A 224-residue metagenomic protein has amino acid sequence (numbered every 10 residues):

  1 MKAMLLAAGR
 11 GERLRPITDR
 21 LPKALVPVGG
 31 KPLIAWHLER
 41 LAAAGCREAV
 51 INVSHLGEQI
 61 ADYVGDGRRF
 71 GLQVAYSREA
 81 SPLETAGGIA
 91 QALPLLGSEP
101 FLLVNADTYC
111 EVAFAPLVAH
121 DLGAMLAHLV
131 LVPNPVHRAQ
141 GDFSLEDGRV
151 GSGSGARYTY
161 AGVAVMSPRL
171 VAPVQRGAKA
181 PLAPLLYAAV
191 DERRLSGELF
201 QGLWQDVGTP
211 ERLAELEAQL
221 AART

Functional and structural regions predicted by a protein language model:
M1-M4, R10-P16, L25: N-proximal low-complexity "stem/linker" segments adjacent to membrane-targeting elements
K2-L5, P27, K31-N105, F114-P116 (+2 more regions): Conserved N-terminal catalytic core of the sugar/cofactor nucleotidyltransferase
R10, A106-T108: Active-site metal-binding loops of divalent metal-dependent hydrolases
A24, Q73-A75, L126, R194-S196: Conserved beta-strand segments of alpha/beta enzyme cores
L25, F143-L145, G197: A structural signal for short hydrophobic beta-strand segments in well-ordered beta-sheet cores
C46, L102, Y109, F114-L122 (+2 more regions): Catalytic-core segments of class I nucleotidyltransferases/pyrophosphorylases that form NMP-activated intermediates
H55, H128-D142: Short beta-strand-to-loop element that shapes/binds the nucleotide-sugar donor at the catalytic cleft/hinge
